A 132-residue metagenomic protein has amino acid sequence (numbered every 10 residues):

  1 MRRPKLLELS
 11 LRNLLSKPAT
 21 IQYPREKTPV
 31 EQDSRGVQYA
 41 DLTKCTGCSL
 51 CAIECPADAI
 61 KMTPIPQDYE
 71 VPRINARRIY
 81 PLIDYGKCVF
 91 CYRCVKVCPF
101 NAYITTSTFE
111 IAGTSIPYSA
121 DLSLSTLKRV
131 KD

Functional and structural regions predicted by a protein language model:
M1-D33, E70-Y80, D84-D132: Flanking helices and flexible, charged tails adjoining ferredoxin-like Fe-S electron-transfer domains in multi-subunit
T20-P56: Short linear elements at protein peripheries
K44, E54, D58, G86-K87 (+1 more regions): Short pre-active-site segment immediately N-terminal to redox-active cysteine/selenocysteine motifs in thiol-based
S49, D58-A59, N101-A102: Glycine-centered, phosphate/nucleic-acid-interacting loop/turn motifs that mediate DNA/RNA or nucleotide
I60-Q67: Zn2+-dependent peptidoglycan hydrolase active-site motif and core
